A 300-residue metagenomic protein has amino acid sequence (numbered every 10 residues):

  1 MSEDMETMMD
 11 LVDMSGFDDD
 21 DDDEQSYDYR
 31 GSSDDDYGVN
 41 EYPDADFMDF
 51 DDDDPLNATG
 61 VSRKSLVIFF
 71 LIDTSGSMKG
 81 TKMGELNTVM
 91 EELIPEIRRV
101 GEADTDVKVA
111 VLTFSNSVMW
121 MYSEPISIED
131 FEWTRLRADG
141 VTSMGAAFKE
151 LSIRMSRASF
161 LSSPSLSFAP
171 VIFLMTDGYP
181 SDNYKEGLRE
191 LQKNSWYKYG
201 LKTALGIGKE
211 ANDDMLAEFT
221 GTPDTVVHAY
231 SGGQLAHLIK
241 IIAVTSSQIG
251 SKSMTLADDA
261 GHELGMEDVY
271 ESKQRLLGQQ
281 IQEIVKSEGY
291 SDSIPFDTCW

Functional and structural regions predicted by a protein language model:
S2-F69, T74-G84, R157-P164: Acidic, polar low-complexity linker/tail segments
G60-Y122, L151, V171-M175: Von Willebrand factor
S65-L66, A169, K198-L201, T222-D224: Short glycine-/polar-rich loops that comprise or flank the Walker A/P-loop and associated switch/sensor motifs
S75, L93, P180, Y184-K193 (+1 more regions): Mixed-charge (Asp/Glu-Lys/Arg
G101-E102, Q192-G200: Arginine/glycine-rich "motif VI" loop of SF2 helicases in the C-terminal RecA-like domain
M119, E129-F168, S181-N183, L201-L216 (+1 more regions): Von Willebrand factor
R189, G208, G232, G250-W300: Extended acidic, low-complexity intrinsically disordered regions
K209-G261: Von Willebrand factor A/integrin I-like adhesion domains
